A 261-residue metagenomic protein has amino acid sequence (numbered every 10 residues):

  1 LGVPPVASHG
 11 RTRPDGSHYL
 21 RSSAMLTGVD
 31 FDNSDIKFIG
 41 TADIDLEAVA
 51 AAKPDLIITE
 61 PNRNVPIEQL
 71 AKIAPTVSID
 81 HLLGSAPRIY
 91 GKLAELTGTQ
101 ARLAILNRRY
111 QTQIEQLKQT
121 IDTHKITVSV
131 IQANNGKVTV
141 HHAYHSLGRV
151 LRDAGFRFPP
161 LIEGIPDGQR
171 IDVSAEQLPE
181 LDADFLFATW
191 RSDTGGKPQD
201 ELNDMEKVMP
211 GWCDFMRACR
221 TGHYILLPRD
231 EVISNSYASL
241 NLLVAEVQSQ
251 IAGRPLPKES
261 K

Functional and structural regions predicted by a protein language model:
L1, I105-L161: Basic- and aromatic-lined ligand-binding clefts that recognize polyanionic substrates
L1-L46: A short, structured surface patch at a secondary-structure boundary
H9, I67-A104, Q111, K197-L226: Charged, glycine-enriched surface loops/patches that mediate electrostatic binding to polyanionic ligands
T12-H18, D80-K92, S129-V150, D193-L202 (+1 more regions): Extracytoplasmic ligand-binding site segments that recognize negatively charged/polar headgroups
I39-L46, I165-V173: Short helix-initiation/N-cap motifs at beta->coil->alpha
L46-T59, P75, D182-F187: Proline-aspartate-enriched helix->loop->beta-strand connector
D167-G195: Ligand-binding pocket segment of bilobal, Venus flytrap-like solute-binding proteins
D184-K261: Structured C-terminal subdomain patch of bacterial secreted/periplasmic proteins
